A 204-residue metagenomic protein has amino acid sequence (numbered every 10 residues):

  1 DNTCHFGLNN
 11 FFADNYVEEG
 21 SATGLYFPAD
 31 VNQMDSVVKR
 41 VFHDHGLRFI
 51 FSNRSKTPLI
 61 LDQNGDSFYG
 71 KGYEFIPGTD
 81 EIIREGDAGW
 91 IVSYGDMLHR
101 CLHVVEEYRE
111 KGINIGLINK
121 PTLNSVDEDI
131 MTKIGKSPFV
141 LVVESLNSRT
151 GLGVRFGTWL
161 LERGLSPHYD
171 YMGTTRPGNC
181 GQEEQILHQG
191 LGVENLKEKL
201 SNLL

Functional and structural regions predicted by a protein language model:
D1-G46, L196-K199: Conserved thiamine diphosphate
D1-T3, R48-L204: Thiamine diphosphate
